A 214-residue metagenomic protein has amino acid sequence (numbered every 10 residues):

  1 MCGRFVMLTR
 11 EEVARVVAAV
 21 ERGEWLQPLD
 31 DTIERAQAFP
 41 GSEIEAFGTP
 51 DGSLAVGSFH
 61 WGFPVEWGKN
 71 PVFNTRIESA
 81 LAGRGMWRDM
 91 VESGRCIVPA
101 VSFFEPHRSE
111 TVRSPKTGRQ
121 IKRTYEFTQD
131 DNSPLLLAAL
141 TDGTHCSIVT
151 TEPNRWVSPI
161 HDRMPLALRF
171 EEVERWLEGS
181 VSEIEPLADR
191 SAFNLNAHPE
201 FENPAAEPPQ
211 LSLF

Functional and structural regions predicted by a protein language model:
M1-F214: Short linear sequence motif anchored by a di-proline
